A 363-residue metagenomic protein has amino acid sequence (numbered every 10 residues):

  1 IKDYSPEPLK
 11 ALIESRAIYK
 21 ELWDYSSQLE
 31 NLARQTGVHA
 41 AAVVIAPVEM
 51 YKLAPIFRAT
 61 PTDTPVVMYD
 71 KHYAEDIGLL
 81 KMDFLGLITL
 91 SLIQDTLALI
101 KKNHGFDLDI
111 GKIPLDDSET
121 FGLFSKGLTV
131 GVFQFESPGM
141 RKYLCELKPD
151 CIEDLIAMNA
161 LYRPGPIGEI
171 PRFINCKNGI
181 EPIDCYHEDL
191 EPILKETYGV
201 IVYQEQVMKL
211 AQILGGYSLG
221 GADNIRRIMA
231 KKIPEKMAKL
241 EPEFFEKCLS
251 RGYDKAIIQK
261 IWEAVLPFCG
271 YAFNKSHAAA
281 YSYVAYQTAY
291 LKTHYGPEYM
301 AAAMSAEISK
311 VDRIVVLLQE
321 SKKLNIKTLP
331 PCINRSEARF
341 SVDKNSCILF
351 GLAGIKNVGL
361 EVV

Functional and structural regions predicted by a protein language model:
I1-V363: Noncatalytic, beta-rich nucleic-acid-contacting surfaces in large DNA/RNA-processing enzymes
